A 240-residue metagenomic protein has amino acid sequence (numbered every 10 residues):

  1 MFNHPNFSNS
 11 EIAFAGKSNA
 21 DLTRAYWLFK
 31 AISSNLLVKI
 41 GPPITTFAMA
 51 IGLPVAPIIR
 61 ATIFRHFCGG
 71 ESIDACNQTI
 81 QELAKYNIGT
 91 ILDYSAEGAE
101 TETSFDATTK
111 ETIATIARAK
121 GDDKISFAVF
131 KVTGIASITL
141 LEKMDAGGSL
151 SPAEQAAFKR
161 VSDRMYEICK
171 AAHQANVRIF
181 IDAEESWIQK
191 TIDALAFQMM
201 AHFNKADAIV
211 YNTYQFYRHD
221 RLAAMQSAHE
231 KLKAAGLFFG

Functional and structural regions predicted by a protein language model:
M1-G240: Positively charged, amphipathic and often flexible ligand-engagement surfaces
